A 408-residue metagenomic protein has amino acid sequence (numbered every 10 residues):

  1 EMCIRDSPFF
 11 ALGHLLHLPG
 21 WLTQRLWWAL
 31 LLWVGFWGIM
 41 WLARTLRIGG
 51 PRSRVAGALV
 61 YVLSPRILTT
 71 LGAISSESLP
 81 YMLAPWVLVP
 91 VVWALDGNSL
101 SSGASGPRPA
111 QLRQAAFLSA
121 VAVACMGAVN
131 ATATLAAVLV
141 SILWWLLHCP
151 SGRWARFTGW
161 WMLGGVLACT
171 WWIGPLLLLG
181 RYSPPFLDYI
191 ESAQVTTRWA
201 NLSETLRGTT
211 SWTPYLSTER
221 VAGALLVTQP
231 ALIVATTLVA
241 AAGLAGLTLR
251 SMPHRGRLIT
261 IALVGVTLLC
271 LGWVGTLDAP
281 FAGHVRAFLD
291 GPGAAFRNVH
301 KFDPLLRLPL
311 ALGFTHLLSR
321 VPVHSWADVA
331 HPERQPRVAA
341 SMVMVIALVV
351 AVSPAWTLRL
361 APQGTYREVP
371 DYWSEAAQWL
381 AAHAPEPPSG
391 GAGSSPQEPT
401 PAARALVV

Functional and structural regions predicted by a protein language model:
E1, R5-G20, M126: Short hydrophobic/aromatic helix or loop-helix immediately within or flanking a transmembrane segment in polytopic
E1, W161-T248, V299: Periplasmic/ER-lumenal interhelical loops and adjacent helix-loop junctions in multi-pass membrane proteins
H17-W37, T70-S78, V299-D303: Loop-to-helix entry region of an early transmembrane alpha helix in multi-pass inner-membrane enzymes
L32-L46, G50-N98, P109-C149, F157-L176 (+2 more regions): Membrane-embedded helix bundles of polyisoprenyl
I67-L79, S192, G223-V227, I259-G313 (+2 more regions): Membrane-helix boundary/interfacial segments in multi-pass membrane proteins
P107, S151-T158, A240-F281, S325-R337: Membrane-interface helix-loop-helix junctions at transmembrane boundaries of multi-pass membrane enzymes, predominantly
I142, L163-V166, T315-A355: Signature aromatic-anchored transmembrane alpha helix within multi-pass, membrane-resident enzymes that catalyze glycan
A339-V408: Extracytoplasmic
